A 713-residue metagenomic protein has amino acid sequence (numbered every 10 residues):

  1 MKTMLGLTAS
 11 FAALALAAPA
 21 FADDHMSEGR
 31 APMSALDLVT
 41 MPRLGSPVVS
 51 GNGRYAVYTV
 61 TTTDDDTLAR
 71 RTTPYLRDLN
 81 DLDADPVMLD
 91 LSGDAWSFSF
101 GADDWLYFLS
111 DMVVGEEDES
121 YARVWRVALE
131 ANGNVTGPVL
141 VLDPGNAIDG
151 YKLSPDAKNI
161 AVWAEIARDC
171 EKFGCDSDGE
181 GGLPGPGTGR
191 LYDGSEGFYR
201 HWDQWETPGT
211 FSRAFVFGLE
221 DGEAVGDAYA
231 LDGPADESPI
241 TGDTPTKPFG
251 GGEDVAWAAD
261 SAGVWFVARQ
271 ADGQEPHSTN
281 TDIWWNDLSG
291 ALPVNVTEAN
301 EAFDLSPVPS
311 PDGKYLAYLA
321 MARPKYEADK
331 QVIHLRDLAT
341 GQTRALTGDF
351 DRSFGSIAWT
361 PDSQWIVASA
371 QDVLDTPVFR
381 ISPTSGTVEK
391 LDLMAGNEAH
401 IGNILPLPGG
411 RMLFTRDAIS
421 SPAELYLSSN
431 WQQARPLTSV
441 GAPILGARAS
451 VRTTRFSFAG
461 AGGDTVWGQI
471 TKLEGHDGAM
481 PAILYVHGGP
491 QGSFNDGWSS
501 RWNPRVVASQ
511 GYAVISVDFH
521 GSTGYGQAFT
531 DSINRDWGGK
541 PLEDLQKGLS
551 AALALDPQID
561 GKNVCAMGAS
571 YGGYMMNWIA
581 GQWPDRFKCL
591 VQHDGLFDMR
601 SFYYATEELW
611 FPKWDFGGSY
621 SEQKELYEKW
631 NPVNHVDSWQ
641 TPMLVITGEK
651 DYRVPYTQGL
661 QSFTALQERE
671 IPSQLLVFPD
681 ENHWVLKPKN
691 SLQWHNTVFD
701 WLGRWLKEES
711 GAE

Functional and structural regions predicted by a protein language model:
M26-P42, G226-G233: A short helix->beta-strand "capping" segment at the edge of beta-propeller domains
M41-A56, D90-L109, D143-W163, D169-C170 (+12 more regions): Conserved beta-propeller blade repeats
D66-T72, G115-A122, E206-T210, Q274-T281 (+3 more regions): Short, solvent-exposed loop/turn segments at conserved positions within beta-propeller repeat blades
R71-T72, E165-E223, A228-D236, F266-G273 (+4 more regions): Predominantly five- to eight-bladed beta-propeller fold
L79-L82, A128-G133, L219-E223, D287-A291 (+3 more regions): Short loop/turn segments that connect beta-strands within beta-propeller blades
V440-K562, A569-S570, F602-Y604, E608-F611: Cap/lid segment of the alpha/beta-hydrolase catalytic domain
S516-E713: Active-site-proximal cap/loop segments of hydrolase catalytic domains
